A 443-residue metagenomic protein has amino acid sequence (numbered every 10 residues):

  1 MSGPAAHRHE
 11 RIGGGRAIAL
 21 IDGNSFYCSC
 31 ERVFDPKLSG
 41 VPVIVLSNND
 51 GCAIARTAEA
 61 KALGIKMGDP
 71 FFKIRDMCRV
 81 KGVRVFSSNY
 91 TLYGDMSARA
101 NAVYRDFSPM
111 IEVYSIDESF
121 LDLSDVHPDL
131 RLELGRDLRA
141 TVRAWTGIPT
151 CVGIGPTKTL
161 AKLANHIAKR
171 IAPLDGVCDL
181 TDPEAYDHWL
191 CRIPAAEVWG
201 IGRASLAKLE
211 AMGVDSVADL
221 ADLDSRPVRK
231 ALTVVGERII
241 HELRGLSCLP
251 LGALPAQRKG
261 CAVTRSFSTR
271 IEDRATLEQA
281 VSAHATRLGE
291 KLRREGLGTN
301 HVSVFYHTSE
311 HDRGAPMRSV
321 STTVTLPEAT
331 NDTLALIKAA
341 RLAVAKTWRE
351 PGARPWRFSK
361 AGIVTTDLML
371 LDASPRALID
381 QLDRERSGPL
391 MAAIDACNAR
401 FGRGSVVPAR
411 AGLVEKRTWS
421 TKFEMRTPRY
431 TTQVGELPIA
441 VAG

Functional and structural regions predicted by a protein language model:
M1-H241, P250, E290, R384-G443: Gly/Gly-Pro- and Ser/Thr-rich, intrinsically disordered tail segments characteristic of DNA damage-repair and tolerance
H7, E197, S205-P355, P438: DNA-contacting surface of Y-family translesion DNA polymerases
Y114-E118, G155-K158, L297-H301, W356-K360: Short Gly/Ser/Thr- and Asp/Glu-enriched loop/turn motifs at secondary-structure junctions
S119-D125, V320-P327, L370, S374-D380: Short, hydrophobic beta-strand segments
D125-V126, T157-A161, H307-D312, T365-L371 (+1 more regions): Short, internal active-site loops enriched in acidic
P149-C151, S303, G362: Residues at or immediately flanking beta-strands
K162-A164, G314-P316, S374-P375: Short, well-ordered secondary-structure micro-motifs
A335-R400: C-terminal hydrophobic structural anchor segments that stabilize assembly/packing rather than catalytic chemistry
